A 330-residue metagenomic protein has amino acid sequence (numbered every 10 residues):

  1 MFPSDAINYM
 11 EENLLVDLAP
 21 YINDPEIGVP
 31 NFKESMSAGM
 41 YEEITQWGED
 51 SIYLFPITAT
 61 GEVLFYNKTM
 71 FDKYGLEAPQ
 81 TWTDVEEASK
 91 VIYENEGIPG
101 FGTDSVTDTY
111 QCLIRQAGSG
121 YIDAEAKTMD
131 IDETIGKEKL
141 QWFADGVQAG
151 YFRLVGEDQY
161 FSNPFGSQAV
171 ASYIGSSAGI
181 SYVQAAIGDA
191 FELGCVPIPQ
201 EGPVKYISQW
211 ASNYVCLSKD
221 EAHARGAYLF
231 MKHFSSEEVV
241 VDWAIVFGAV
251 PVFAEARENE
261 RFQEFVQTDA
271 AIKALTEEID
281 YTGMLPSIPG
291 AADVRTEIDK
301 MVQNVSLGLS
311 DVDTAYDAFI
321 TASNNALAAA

Functional and structural regions predicted by a protein language model:
M1-S35, T69, K73-Q80, Q168-S172 (+2 more regions): Extracytoplasmic "Venus flytrap"/periplasmic binding protein-like
S4, W82-E87, L154-G166: Short helix-initiation/N-cap motifs at beta->coil->alpha
S4-G61, E86, E192-V196, Q263-V266 (+1 more regions): Hinge/lid segment of periplasmic solute-binding proteins
A19-M36, N95, S119-E138, A185-I187 (+5 more regions): Short, solvent-exposed loop/beta-turn-alpha elements that line the ligand-binding surface or hinge of extracytoplasmic
E34, V196, I245-K300, N304: Long, aromatic- and glycine/proline-rich binding clefts that accommodate carbohydrate-like moieties
F65-K68, W210-A222: A bilobed periplasmic-binding-protein/Venus flytrap-type ligand-binding module shared by bacterial periplasmic
S89, E96, M231-E255: Periplasmic-binding protein-like
S89-V91, A126-V155, Q184: Glycine-centered hinge/linker elements that transmit conformational signals in sensory and ligand-binding systems
